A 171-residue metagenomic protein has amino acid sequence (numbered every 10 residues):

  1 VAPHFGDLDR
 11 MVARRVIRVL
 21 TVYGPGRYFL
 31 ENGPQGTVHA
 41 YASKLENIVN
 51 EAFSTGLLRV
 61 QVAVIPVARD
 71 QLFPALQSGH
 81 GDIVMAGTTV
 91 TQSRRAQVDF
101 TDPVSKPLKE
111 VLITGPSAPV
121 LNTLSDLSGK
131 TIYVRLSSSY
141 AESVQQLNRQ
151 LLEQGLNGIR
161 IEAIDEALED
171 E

Functional and structural regions predicted by a protein language model:
V1-A96, R160-D170: Extracytoplasmic small-molecule ligand-binding "clamshell" domains of the periplasmic binding protein/Venus flytrap
R15, Q92-L108, R149-L152, N157: Ligand-binding "clamshell"
R18-L20, T131-R135: Short, well-ordered beta-strand segments
R18-V22, D99-N122: Hydrophobic/proline-rich hinge and linker segments of small-molecule sensing/allosteric domains, predominantly
A42-N50, T114, A141-R149: Short, well-ordered amphipathic alpha-helices
D70-Q71, P119, S139: Short alpha-helical
T114-I132, L147-L151: Flexible hinge/capping segments at coil-to-helix
S137-E162: Aromatic-rich, solvent-exposed beta-strand/loop patch
